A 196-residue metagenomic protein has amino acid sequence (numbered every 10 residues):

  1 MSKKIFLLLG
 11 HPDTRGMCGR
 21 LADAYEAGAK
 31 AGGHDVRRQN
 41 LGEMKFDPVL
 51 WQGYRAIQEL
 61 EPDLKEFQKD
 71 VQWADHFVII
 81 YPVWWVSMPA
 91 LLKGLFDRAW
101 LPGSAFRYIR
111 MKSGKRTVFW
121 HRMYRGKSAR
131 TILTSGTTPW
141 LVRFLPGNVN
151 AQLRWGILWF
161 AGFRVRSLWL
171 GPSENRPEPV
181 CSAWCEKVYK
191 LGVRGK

Functional and structural regions predicted by a protein language model:
S2-H34: N-terminal beta1-alpha1 ligand-phosphate binding loop
K3-K4, D35-R37, K127-A129, R164-V165: Residues at the starts of beta-strands that form the adenosine-phosphate
L8-G10, Q39, I132-T134: Short hydrophobic segments within beta-strands
E26-G32, W100, R154-R164: Short helix-loop-beta junction
H34-K45, L168-P172: A short beta-strand-loop structural module common to alpha/beta enzyme folds
R38-L60, E178-C181: N-terminal beta-loop-helix "entrance" segment that forms/cooperates in small-molecule cofactor or anionic ligand
E59-Q152: Helix-loop-strand module that forms the ligand-binding subsite of alpha/beta enzymes
W140-K196: Glycine-rich phosphate/pyrophosphate-binding loop and the adjoining helix
